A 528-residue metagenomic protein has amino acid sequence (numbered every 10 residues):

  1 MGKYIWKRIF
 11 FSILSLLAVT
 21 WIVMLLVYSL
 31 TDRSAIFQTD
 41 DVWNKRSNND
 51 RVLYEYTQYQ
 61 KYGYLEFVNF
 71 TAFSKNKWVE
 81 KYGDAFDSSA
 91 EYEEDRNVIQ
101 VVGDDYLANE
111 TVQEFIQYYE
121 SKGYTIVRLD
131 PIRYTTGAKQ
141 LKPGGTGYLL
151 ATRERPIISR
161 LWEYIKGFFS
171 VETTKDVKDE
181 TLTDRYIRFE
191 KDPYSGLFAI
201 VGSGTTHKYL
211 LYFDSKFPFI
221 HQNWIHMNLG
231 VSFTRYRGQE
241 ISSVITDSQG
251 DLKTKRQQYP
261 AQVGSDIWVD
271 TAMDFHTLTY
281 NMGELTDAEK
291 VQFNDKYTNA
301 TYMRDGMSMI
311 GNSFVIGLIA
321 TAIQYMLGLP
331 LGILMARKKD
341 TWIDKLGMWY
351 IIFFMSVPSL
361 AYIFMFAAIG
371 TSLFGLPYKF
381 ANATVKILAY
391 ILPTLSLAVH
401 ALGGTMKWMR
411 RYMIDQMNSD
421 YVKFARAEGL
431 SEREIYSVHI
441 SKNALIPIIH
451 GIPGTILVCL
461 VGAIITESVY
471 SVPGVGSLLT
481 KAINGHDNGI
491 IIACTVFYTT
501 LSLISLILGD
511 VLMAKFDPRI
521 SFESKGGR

Functional and structural regions predicted by a protein language model:
M1-G2, L376: N-terminal positive-inside, membrane-proximal cytosolic segments immediately preceding the first
G2, W6, F10, E154-D179 (+8 more regions): Membrane-interacting alpha-helical segments
F10-R33: Short, strongly hydrophobic transmembrane alpha-helices
S12, T20, W43-N44, I352 (+3 more regions): Residue-level recognition of pore/gate-forming positions within transmembrane alpha-helices of multi-pass
S29-D305, R528: Membrane-topology segments of multi-pass transport proteins
V244-D266, F293-D305, G332-M348, L392-A398 (+1 more regions): Hydrophobic alpha-helical transmembrane segments
K255-K296, G347-A401: Membrane-water interface segments at transmembrane-helix boundaries in multipass membrane proteins
I310-I343, M355, S359, I363-F364 (+1 more regions): Alpha-helical transmembrane segments of integral membrane proteins, especially multi-pass inner/plasma-membrane
